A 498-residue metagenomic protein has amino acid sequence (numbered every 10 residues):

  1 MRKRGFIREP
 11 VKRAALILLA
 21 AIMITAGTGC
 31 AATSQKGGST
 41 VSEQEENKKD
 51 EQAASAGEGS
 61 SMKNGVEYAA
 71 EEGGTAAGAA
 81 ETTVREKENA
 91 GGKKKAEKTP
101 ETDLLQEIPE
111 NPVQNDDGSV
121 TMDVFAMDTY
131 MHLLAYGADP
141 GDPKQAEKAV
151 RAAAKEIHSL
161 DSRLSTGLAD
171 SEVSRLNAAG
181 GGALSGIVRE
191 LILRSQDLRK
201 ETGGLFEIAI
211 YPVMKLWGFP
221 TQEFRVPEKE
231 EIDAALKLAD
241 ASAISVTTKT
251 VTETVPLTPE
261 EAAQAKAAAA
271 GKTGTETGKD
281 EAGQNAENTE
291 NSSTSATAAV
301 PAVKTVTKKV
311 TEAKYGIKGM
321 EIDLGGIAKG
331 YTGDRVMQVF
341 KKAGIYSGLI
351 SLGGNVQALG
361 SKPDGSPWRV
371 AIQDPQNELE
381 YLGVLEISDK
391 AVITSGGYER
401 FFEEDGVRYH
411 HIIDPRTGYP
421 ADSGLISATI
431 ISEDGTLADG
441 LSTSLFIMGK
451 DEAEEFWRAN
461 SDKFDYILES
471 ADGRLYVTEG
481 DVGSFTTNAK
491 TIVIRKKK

Functional and structural regions predicted by a protein language model:
R2-L19, T25, G29-K498: Mature catalytic core of soluble alpha/beta enzymes
